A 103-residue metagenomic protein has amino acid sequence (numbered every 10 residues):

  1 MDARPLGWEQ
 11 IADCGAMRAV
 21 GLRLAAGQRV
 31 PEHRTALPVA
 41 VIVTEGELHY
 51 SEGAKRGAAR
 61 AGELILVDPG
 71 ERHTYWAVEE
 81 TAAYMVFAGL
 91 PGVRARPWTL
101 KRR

Functional and structural regions predicted by a protein language model:
M1-E32, V86-A88: A short glycine-rich, His/Asp/Glu-containing loop-to-beta-strand
D2-A3, G15-R18, V78-R103: Double-stranded beta-helix
G21, A40, A54-A58: Short, surface-exposed secondary-structure edge patches
R23-A25, R34-Y50: Short, conserved beta-strand element in jelly-roll/cupin
R29-P31, I65, P69-T74: Histidine-centered metal-chelating micro-motifs
T44-E45, R60, E79: A cytosolic small-molecule/anion-sensing beta-strand core signal
G53-G70: Short acidic-glycine-tyrosine-enriched beta hairpin
